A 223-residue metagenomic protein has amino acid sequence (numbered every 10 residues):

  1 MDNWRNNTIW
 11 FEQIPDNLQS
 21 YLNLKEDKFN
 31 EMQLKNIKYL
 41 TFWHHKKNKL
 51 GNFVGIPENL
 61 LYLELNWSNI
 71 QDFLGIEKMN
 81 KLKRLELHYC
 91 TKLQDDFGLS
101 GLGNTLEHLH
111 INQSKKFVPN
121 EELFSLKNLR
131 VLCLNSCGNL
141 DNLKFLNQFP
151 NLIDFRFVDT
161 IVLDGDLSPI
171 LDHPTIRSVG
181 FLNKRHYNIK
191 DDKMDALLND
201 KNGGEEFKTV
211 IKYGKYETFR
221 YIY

Functional and structural regions predicted by a protein language model:
D2-M32, N36-G55, N59-Q71, K81-V118 (+3 more regions): Concave beta-strand-loop units of leucine-rich repeat
